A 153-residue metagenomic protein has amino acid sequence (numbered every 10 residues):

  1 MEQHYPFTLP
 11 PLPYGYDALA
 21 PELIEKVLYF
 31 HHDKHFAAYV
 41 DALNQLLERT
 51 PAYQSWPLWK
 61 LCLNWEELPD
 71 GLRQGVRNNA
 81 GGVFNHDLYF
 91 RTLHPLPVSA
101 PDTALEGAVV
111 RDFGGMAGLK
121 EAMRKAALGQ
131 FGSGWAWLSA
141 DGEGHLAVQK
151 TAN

Functional and structural regions predicted by a protein language model:
M1-N153: Feature for soluble, non-membrane regions of globular proteins
